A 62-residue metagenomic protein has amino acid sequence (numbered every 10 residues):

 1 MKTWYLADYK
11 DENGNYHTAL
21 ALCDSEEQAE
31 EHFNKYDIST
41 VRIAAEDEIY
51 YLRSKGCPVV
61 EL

Functional and structural regions predicted by a protein language model:
M1-H17: Short aromatic-glycine-(Arg/Gly/Cys) micro-motifs in beta-strand/loop hairpins
W4, T18-L20, Y50, V60: Intrinsic-disorder/low-complexity peptide segments enriched for small residues
E12, E26, E46-E48: Generic structural motif
L22-D24: Conserved aromatic
A29-H32: Short amphipathic alpha-helices within nucleic acid-binding modules
N34-L62: Short, mixed-charge low-complexity intrinsically disordered segments
